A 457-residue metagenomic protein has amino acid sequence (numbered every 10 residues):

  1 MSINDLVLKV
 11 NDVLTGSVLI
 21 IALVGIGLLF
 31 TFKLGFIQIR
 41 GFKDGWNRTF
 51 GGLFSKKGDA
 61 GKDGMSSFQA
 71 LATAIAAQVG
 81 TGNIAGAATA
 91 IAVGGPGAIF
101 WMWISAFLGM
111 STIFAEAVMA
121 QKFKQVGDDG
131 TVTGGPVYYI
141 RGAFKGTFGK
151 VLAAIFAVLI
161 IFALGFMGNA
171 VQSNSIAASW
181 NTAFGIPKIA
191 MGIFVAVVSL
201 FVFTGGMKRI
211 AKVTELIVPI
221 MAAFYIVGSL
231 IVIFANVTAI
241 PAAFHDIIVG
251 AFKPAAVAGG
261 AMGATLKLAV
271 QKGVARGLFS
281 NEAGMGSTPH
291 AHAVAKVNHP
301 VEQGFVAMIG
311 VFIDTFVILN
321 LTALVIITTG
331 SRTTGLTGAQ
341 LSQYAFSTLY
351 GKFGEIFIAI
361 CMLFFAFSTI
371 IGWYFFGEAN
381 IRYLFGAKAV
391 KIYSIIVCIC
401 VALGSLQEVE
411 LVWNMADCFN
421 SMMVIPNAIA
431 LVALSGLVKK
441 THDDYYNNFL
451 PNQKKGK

Functional and structural regions predicted by a protein language model:
M1-T81, A92-A98, G109, A402 (+1 more regions): N-terminal alpha-helical transmembrane segments of multi-pass membrane transport and channel/translocase proteins
S2-I3, K33-Q38, G82-A87, L164-I176 (+5 more regions): Transmembrane helix-loop junctions in multi-pass membrane proteins
A22-L29, L34-W46, F156, S173-W180 (+4 more regions): Membrane-interface loop-to-helix entry segments
F30-T31, S105-G130, V137, R141-N174 (+2 more regions): Helix-loop-helix module between adjacent transmembrane segments
F36-M65, T89-P96, S111-T147, R332-L349 (+3 more regions): Flexible loop linkers connecting adjacent transmembrane helices in multi-pass alpha-helical membrane transporters
K57-V93, M119-K122, D128-V137, R141-A143 (+2 more regions): Alpha-helical membrane segments and immediately flanking helix-loop junctions that form or couple to the substrate/ion
L108-E116, I193-M207, V218-T238, Q271 (+3 more regions): Selective recognition of specific alpha-helical transmembrane segments in multi-pass small-molecule
A115-F123, D128, G228-D246, P254 (+4 more regions): Extracellular/periplasmic helix-exit of transmembrane alpha-helices
